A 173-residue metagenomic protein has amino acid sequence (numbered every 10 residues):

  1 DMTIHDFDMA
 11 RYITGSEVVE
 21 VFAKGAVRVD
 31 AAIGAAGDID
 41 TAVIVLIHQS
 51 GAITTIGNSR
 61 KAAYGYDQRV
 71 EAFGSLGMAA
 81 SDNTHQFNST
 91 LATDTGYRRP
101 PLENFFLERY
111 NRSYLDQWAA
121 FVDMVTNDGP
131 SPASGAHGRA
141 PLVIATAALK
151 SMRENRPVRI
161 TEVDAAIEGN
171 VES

Functional and structural regions predicted by a protein language model:
D1-I53, S59-Y64, A136: Rossmann-like dinucleotide-binding domain that binds NAD(P)(H)
D6-F7, L115-A119, A145: A general structural signal for well-ordered alpha-helical segments in protein cores
E17, S50-A52, S75-M78, G129 (+1 more regions): Short acidic/polar mixed-charge low-complexity motifs
Q49, D123-S173: C-terminal helix-rich "cap/oligomerization" subdomain common to oxidoreductases
T55-N58, S81-N83: Beta-strand scaffold of nucleotide-dependent catalytic cores
A63, F106-W118: Active-site loop of classical SDR/Rossmann-like NAD(P)-dependent oxidoreductases, centered on the catalytic Tyr-X3-Lys
Y64-Y66, F73, D82-N83, D116: C-terminal substrate-binding/catalytic lobe of Rossmann-fold NAD(P)-dependent oxidoreductases
V70, Q86-R98: Short polybasic amphipathic segments
